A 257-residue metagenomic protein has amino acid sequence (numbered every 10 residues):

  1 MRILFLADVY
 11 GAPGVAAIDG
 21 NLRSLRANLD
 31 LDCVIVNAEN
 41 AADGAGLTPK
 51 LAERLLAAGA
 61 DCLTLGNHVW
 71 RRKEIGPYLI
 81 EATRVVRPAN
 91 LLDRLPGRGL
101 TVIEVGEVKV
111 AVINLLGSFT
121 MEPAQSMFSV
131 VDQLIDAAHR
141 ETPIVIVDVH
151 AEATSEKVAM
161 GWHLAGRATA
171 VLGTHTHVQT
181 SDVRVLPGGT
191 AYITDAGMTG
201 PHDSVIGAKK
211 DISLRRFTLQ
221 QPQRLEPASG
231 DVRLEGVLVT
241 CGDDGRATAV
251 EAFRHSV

Functional and structural regions predicted by a protein language model:
M1-V257: Acidic, metal/ion-coordinating pockets
